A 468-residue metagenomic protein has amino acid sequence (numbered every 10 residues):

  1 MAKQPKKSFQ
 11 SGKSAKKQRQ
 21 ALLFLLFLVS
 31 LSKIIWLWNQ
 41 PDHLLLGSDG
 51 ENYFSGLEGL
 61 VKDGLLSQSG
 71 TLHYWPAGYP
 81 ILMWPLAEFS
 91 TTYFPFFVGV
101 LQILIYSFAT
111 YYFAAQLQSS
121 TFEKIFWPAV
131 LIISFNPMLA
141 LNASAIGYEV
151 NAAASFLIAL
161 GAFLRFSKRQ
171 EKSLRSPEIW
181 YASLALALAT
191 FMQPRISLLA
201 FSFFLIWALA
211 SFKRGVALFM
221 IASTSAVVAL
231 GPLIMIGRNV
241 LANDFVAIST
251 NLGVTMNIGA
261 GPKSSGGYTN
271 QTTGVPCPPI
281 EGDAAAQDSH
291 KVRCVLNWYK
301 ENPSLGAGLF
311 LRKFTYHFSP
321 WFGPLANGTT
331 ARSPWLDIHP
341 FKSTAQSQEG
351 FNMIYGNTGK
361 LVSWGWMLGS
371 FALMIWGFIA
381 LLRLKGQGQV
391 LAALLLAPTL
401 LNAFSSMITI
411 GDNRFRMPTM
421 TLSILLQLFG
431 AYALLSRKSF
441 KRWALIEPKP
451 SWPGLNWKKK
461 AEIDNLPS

Functional and structural regions predicted by a protein language model:
M1-I35, A208, V216-V228, L391 (+3 more regions): Start-transfer (signal-anchor) and selected internal transmembrane alpha helices of multi-pass inner/ER membrane
L22-L23, F96-F97, F108-F135, A153-A154 (+1 more regions): Transmembrane-helix signature of polytopic, membrane-embedded enzymes that assemble or transfer cell-envelope glycans
W36-S67, I221-R293: Juxtamembrane membrane-water interface segments immediately following transmembrane helices in multi-pass
S48, Y74, F97-I105, P128-F163 (+3 more regions): Multi-pass, polyprenyl lipid-linked donor-dependent membrane glycosyltransferases
H73, A77, I81, F89-F108 (+4 more regions): Loop-to-helix entry region of an early transmembrane alpha helix in multi-pass inner-membrane enzymes
F96-F97, R312-L395: Membrane-interface anchor segments at the N-terminal boundary of transmembrane helices in multi-pass membrane enzymes
F97-S120, I158, A162, A372-I379: Transmembrane-helix motifs of polytopic, lipid-linked glycan transferases
T121-E123, L157-Y181, A189, W207-S211: Membrane-interface transmembrane helices that cradle and orient dolichyl/undecaprenyl
